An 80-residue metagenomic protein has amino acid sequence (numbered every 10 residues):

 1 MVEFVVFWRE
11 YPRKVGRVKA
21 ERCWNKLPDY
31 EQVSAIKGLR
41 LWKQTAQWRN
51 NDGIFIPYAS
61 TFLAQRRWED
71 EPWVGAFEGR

Functional and structural regions predicted by a protein language model:
M1-R80: Append "and, occasionally, other polyanion-binding protein interfaces
